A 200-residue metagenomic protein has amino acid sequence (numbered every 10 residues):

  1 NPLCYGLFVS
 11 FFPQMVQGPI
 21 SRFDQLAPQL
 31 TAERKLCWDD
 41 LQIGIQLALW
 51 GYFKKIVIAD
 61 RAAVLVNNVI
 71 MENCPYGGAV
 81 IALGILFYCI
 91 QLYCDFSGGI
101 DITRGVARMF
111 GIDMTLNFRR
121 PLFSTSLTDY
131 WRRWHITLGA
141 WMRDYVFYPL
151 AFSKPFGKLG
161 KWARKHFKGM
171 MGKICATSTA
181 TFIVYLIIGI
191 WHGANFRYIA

Functional and structural regions predicted by a protein language model:
N1-A200: Membrane-embedded transmembrane alpha-helical bundles that form the catalytic cores of multi-pass lipid-modifying
